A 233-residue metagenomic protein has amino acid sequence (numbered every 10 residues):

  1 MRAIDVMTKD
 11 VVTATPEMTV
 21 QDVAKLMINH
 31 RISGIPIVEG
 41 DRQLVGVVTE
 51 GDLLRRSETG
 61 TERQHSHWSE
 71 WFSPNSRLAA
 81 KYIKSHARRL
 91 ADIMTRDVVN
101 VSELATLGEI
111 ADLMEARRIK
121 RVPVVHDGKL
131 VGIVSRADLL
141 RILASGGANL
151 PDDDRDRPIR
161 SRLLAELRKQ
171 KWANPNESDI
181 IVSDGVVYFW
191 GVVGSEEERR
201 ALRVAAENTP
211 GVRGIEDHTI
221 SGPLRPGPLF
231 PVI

Functional and structural regions predicted by a protein language model:
M1-N29, G40-Q43, V47-I233: N-terminal targeting leaders
